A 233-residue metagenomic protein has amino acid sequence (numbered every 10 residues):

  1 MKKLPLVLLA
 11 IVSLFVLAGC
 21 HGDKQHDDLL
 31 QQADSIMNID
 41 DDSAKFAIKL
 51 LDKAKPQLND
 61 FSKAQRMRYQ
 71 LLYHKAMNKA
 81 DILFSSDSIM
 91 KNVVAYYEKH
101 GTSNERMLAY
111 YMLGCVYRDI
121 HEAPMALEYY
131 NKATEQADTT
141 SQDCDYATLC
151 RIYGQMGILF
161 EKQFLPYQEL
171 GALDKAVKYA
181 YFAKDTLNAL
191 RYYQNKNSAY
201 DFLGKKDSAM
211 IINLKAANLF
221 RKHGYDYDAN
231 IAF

Functional and structural regions predicted by a protein language model:
M1-K2: N-terminal secretory signal peptides that target proteins for export/translocation
P5, I11, L17-F233: A "functional boundary" signal
